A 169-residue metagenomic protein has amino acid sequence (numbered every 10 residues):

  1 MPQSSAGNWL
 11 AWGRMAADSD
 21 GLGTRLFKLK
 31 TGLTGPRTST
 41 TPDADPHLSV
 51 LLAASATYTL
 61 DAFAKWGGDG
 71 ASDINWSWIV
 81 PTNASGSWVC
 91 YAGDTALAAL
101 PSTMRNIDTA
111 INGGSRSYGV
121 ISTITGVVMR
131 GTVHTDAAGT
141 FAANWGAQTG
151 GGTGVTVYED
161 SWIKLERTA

Functional and structural regions predicted by a protein language model:
M1-P2, L60: Extracellular disulfide-bonded cysteine-rich modules/repeats
Q3-A44, S85-S87, E166-A169: Glycine-rich, low-complexity segments
A6, A16-D18, T41-D43, A71 (+4 more regions): Intrinsically disordered, low-complexity peptide-like regions
T31-T57, K65-W88, D94-L100, R116-T125 (+1 more regions): Surface-exposed ligand/attachment interfaces on beta-rich extracellular proteins
D45-H47, T57-T59, G126-R130, T140 (+1 more regions): Intrinsic-disorder/low-complexity, polar/charged segments enriched in Ser/Thr/Lys/Arg/Asp/Glu/Gln
D61-K65, S77-I79, R130-T132, N144-G146 (+1 more regions): Residue-level recognition of well-ordered beta-strand positions that form the cores of beta-sheet-rich folds across
P81, D136-A169: C-terminal interaction-tip segments
A99-A138: Short, surface-exposed tryptophan/glycine-enriched loops that mediate extracellular molecular recognition
